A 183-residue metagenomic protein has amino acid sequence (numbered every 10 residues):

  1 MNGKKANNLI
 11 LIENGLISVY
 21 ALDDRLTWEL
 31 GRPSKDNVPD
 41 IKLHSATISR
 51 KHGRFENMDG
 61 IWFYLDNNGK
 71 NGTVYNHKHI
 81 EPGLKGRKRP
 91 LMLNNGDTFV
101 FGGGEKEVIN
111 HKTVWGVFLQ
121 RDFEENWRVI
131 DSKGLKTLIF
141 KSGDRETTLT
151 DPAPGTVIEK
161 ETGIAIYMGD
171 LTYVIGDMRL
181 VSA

Functional and structural regions predicted by a protein language model:
M1-G31: Hydrophobic, helix-prone linear segments
N2-I10, Y75-L135, K141-A183: C-terminal boundary/linker segments immediately following FHA domains
L16, K42, G86-K88: Short, solvent-exposed loop/turn positions at domain surfaces that link secondary-structure elements or cap domain
L30-V38, G143-D144: Short Pro/Gly-enriched beta-strand edge/turn motifs at strand-loop
D36-N37, F63, K70-T73, E81 (+1 more regions): Short, surface-exposed beta-strand-loop junctions and turns on beta-sheet-rich folds
L43-S49: Extracellular/lumenal carbohydrate-interaction signature centered on repeated Trp-anchored short motifs
G53-F55: Buried hydrophobic-core signal for structured, non-transmembrane domains
